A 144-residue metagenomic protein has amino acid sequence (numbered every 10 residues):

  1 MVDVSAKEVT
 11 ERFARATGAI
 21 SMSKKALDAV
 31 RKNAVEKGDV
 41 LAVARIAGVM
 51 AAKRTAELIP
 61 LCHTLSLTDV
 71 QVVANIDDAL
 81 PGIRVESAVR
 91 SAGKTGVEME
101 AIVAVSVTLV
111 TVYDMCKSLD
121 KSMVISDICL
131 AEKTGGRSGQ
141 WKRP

Functional and structural regions predicted by a protein language model:
M1-L41, I46-L61, Q71-P144: C-terminal binding/interaction regions
